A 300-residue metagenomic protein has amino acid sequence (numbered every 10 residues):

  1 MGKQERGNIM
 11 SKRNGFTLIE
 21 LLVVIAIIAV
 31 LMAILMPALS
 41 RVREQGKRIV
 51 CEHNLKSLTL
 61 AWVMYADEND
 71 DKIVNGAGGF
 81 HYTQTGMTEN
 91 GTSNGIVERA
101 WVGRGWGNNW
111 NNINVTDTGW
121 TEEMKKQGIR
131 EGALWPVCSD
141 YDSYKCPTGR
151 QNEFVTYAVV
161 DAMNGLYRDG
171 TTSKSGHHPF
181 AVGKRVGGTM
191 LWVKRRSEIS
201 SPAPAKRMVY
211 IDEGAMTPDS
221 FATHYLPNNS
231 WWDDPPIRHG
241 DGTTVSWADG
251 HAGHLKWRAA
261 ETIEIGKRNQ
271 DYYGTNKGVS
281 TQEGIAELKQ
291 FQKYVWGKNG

Functional and structural regions predicted by a protein language model:
M1-I9: Short, Lys/Arg-enriched N-terminal segments with co-localized hydrophobic residues within the first ~10-30 amino acids
E5, R13-N14, P227: Generic extreme N-terminus detector
R6, I19-L22, N299-G300: Enriched but not universal
M10-H53: Amphipathic alpha-helical segments typified by the pilin-like N-terminal helix that continues immediately C-terminal
C51-G300: Short, well-structured segments within or immediately adjacent to enzyme catalytic domains that line ligand-binding
